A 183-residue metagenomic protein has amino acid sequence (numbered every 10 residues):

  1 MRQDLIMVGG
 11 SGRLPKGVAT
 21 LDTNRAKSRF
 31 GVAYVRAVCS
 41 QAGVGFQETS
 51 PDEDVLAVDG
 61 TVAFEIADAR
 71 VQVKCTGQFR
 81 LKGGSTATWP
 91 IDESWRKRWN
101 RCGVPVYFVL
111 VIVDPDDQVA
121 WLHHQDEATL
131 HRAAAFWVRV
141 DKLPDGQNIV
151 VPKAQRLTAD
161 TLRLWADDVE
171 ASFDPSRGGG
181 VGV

Functional and structural regions predicted by a protein language model:
M1-L56, T61-V183: Mixed-charge (Asp/Glu-Lys/Arg
